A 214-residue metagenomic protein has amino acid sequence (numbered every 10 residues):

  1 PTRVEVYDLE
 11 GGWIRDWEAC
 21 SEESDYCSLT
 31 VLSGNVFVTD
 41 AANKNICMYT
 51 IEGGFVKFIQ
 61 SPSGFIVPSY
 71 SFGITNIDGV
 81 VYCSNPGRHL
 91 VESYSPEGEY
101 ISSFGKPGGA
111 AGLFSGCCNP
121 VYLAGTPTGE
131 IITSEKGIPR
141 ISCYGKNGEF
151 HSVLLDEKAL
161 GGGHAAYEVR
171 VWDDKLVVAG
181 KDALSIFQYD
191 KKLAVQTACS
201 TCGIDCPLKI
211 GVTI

Functional and structural regions predicted by a protein language model:
P1-I214: Eukaryotic scaffold repeat domains enriched in small/polar residues
